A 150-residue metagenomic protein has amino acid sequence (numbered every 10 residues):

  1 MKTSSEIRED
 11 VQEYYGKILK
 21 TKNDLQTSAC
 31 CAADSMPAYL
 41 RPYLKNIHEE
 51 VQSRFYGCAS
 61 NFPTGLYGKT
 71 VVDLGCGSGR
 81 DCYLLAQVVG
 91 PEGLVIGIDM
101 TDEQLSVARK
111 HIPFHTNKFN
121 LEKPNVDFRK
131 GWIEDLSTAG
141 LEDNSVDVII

Functional and structural regions predicted by a protein language model:
M1-D34: N-terminal auxiliary segments of SAM/dcSAM-dependent transferases
D34-T70, L84-V88: Conserved alpha-helix/loop element of class I SAM-dependent methyltransferases that forms part of the SAM/SAH-binding
T70-L74, C82-L136: Class I SAM-dependent methyltransferase SAM/SAH-binding core
S78: Conserved SAM/SAH-binding loop
D135-I149: A short acidic, Gly/Pro-enriched loop at the edge of an enzyme's catalytic core that lines a small-molecule cofactor
